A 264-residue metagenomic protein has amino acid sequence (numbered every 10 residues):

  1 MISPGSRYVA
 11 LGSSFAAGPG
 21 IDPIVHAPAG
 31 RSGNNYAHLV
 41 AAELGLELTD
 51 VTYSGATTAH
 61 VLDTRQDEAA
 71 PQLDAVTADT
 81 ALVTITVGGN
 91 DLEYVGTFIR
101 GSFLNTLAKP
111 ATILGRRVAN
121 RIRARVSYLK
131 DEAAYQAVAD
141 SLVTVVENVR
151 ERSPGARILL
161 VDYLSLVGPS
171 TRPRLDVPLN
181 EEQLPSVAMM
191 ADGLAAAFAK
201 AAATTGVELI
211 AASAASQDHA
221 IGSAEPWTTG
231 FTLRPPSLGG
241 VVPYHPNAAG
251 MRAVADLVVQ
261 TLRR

Functional and structural regions predicted by a protein language model:
M1-R7, R65-V83, L142-R157, V259 (+1 more regions): Short amphipathic alpha-helices and their capping/turn segments at secondary-structure boundaries
Y8-A10, L48-T52, A81-T86, R157-V161 (+1 more regions): Structural recognition of the beta-strand scaffold that forms the well-ordered cores of secreted hydrolase catalytic
I21-A133, D140: Conserved SGNH/GDSL esterase-like catalytic core that processes O-acyl groups on lipids and polysaccharides
G33, A37, Y135-E147, A191-A195 (+1 more regions): Short, hydrophobic/amphipathic alpha-helical packing segments that form internal helix faces or helix-helix interfaces
E43-E47, D140-L159, G193-A211, T261: A structural motif corresponding to the C-terminal end of an alpha-helix and its immediate exit/capping segment
G88-T106, D162-P169, A214-I221: Short, solvent-exposed beta-strand-terminating loops
R123-Y128, S141-A188: Active-site segments of SGNH/GDSL-like serine hydrolases that catalyze O-acetyl group transfer/hydrolysis on lipids
L164-R264: Catalytic His-Asp segment of secreted/periplasmic serine-dependent ester chemistry enzymes
